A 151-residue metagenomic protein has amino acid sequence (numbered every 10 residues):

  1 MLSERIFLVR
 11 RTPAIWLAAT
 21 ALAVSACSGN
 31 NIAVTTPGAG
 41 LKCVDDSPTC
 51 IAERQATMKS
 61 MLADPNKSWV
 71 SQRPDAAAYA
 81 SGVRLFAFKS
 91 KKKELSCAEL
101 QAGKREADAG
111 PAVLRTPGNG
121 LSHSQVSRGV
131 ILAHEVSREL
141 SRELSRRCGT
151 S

Functional and structural regions predicted by a protein language model:
L2, S28-S151: Extended, charge-rich alpha-helical interface modules
L2-L17: Bacterial N-terminal signal peptides that target proteins for export
A23-A26: C-terminal motif of bacterial Sec signal peptides marking the signal peptidase cleavage site
